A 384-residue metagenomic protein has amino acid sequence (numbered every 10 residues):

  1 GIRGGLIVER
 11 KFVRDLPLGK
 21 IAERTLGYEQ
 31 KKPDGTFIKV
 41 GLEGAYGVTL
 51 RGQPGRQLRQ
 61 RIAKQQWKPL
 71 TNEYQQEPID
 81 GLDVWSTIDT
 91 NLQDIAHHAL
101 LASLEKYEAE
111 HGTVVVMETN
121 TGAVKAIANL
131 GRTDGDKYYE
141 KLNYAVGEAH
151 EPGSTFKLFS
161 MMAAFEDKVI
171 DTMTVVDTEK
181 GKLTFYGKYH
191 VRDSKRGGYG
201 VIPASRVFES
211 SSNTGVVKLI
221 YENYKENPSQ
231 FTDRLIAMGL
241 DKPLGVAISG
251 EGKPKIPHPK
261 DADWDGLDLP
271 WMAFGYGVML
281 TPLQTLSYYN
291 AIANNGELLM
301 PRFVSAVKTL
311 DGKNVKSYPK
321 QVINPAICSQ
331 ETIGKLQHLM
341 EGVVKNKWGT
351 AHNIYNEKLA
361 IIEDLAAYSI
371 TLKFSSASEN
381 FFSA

Functional and structural regions predicted by a protein language model:
G1-D80, Y355, L359-Y368, F374: Small/polar-residue-rich segments within soluble enzyme cores
I2, S103-E110, T121, L267: Flexible, solvent-exposed loop/hinge segments and secondary-structure transition points
G4, I21-R24, D80-V84, E110-T113 (+3 more regions): Envelope-exposed proteins and targeting segments
E43-G44, V48, G52-Q53, G112-T113 (+2 more regions): Extracytoplasmic/periplasmic mature domains of Sec-exported, cell-envelope-associated bacterial proteins
G47, R51-P54, W85, H97 (+5 more regions): Amphipathic, well-packed alpha-helical segments that form the structural scaffold of globular domains
R61-Q75, I88, V114-H150, M162-A384: Beta-lactam-recognizing serine transpeptidase/beta-lactamase-like catalytic domain environment
W67-G112: Conserved, well-ordered alpha-helix/loop/beta-strand core segments that scaffold catalytic motifs
K157: Short, conserved phosphate/pyrophosphate- and ester-handling motifs at nucleotide-, phospho-/glycolipid
